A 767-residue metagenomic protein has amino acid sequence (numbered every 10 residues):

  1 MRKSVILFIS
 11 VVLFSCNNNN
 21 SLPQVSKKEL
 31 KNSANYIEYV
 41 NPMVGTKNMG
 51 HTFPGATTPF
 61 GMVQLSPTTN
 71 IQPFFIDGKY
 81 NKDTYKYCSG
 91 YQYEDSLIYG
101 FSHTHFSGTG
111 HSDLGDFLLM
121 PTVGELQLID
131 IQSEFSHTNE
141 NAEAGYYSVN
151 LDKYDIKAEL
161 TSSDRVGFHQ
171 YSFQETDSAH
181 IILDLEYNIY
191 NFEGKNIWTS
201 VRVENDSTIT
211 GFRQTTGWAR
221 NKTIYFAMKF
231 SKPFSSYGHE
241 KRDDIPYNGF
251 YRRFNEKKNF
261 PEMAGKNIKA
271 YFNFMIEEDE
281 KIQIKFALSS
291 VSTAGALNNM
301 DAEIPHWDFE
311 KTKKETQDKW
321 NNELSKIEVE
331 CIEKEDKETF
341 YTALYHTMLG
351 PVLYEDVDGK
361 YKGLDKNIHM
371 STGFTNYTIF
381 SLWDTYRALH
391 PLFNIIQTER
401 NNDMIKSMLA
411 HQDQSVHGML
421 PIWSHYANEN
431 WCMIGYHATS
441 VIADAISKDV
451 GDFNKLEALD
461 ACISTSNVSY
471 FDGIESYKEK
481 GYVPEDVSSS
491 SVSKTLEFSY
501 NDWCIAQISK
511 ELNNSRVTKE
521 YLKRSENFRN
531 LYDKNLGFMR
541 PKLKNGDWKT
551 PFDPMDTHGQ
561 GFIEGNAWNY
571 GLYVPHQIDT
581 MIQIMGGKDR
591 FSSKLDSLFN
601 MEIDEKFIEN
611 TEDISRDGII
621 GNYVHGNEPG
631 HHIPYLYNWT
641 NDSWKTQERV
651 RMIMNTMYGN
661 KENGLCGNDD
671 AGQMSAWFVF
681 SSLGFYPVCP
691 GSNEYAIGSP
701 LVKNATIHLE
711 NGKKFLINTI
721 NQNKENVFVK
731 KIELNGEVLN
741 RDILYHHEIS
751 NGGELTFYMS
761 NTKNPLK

Functional and structural regions predicted by a protein language model:
R2-F8: Sec-dependent signal peptide recognition, specifically the positively charged N-region followed immediately by
F14-S15: C-terminal motif of bacterial Sec signal peptides marking the signal peptidase cleavage site
P23-H390, N394-S440, D444-L496, C504 (+10 more regions): Accessory carbohydrate-recognition regions in carbohydrate-active enzymes
N501: ATP-dependent phospho-/nucleotidyl transfer catalytic cores
L716-N721: Beta-strand-rich recognition domains
